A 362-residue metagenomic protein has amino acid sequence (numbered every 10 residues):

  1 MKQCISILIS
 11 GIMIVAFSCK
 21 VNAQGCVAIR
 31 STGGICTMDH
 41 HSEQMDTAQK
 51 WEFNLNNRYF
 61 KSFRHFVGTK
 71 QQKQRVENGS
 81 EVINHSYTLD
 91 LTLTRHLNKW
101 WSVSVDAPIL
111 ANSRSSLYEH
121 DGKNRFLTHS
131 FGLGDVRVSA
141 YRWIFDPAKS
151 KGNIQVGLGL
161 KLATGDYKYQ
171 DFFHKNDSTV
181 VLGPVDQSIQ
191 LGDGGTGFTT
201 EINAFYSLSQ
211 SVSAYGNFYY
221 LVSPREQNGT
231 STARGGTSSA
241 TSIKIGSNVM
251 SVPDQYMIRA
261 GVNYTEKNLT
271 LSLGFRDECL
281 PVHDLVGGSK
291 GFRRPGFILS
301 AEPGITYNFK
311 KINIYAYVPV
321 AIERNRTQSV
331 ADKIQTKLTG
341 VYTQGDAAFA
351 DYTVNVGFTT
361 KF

Functional and structural regions predicted by a protein language model:
M1-C26: Bacterial Sec-dependent N-terminal signal peptides
V21-G68, Q72-Q74, F145-Q155, A163-K168: Outer-membrane beta-barrel biogenesis signature
E43, L55-N57, L91-R95, V105 (+9 more regions): Residues on the lipid-exposed face of transmembrane beta-strands in outer-membrane beta-barrel proteins
W51, W101-V103, P147-K149, S211-A214 (+2 more regions): Repeated loop/turn-to-beta-strand initiation elements of outer-membrane beta-barrel proteins
Y59-T88, E119, S188: Surface-exposed strand-loop-strand hairpins of Gram-negative outer-membrane beta-barrel proteins
F66-R75, L221, E226-F362: Outer membrane beta-barrel transmembrane domains
S80-S86, T128-G134, Q190-T196, M250-D254 (+2 more regions): Short sequence motifs at beta-strands and strand-loop junctions characteristic of Gram-negative outer-membrane
N112-V249: Outer-membrane pore/translocation modules
